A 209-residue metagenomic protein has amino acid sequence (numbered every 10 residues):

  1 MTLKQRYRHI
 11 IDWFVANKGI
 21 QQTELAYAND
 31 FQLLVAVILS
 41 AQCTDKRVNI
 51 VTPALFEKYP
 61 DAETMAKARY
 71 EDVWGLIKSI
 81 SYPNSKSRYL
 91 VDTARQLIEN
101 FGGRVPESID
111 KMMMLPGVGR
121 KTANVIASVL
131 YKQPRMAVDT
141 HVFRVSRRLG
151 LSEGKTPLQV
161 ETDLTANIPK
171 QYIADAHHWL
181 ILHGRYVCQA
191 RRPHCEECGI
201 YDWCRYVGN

Functional and structural regions predicted by a protein language model:
T2-N209: Catalytic cores of DNA base-excision repair glycosylases
